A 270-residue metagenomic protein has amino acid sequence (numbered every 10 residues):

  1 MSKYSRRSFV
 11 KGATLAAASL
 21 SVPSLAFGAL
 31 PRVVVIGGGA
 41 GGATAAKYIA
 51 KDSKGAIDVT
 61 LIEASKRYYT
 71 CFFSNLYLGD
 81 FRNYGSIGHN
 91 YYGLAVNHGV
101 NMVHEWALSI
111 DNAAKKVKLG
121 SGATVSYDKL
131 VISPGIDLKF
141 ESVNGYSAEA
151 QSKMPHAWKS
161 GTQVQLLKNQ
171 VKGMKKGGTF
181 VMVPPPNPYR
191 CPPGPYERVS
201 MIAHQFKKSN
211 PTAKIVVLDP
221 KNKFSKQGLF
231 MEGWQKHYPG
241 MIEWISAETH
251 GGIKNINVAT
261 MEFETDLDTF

Functional and structural regions predicted by a protein language model:
M1-L20: N-terminal secretory signal peptides and thylakoid transit peptides that target proteins across membranes
F27-N101, P186-G228: Beta1-alpha1 glycine-rich phosphate/pyrophosphate-binding loop at the start of Rossmann-like nucleotide-binding domains
N97, N101-S109, A114-V117, V125 (+1 more regions): A Rossmann-like FAD-binding core segment of flavoenzymes
S126-G135: Short hydrophobic core segments
P134-S209: Glycine-rich dinucleotide-binding loop and its adjacent helix/turn
